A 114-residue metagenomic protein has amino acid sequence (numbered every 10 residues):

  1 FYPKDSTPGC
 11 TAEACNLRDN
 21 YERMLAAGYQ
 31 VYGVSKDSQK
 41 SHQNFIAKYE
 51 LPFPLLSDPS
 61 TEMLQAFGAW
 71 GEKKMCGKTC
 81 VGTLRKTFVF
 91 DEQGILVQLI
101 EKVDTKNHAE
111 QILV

Functional and structural regions predicted by a protein language model:
F1-V114: Chalcogenol-based redox active-site neighborhoods
